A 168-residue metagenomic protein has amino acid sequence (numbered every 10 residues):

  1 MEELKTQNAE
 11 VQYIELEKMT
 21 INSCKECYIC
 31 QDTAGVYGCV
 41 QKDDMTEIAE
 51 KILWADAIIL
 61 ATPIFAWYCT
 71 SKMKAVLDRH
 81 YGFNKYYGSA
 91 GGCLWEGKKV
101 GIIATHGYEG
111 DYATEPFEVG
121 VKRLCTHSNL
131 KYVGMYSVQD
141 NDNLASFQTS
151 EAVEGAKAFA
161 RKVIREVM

Functional and structural regions predicted by a protein language model:
M1-F83, N143-S146, S150-M168: N-terminal beta1-alpha1-beta2 submodule of the flavodoxin-like/Rossmannoid cofactor-binding fold
E15, Y136-S137: Residue-level recognition of beta-strand->loop/alpha-helix junctions
K18, G107-Y108, D140: Short, glycine/serine-rich, charged loops/turns that create anion-binding and catalytic segments at active sites
N84-G91, D142: A short, acidic/glycine-rich surface segment
G88-G134: Short, glycine-/small-residue-rich phosphate/pyrophosphate-handling segment
G97, V138-N141: Intrinsically disordered, low-complexity segments used for protein-protein interactions
